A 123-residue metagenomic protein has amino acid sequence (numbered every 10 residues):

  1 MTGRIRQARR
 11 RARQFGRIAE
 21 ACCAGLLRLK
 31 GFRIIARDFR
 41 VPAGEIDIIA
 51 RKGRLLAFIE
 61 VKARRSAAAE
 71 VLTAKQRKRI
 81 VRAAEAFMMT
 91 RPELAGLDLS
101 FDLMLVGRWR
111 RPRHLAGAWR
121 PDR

Functional and structural regions predicted by a protein language model:
M1-R37: Acidic-basic catalytic patches of nuclease active cores, encompassing PD-(D/E)XK and other metal-cofactor nuclease
L27, I46-A68, I80: Conserved catalytic cores of phosphodiester-cleaving nucleases, focusing on short active-site segments
R33, L56, D98: Hydrophobic "anchor" residues on beta-strands that sit immediately upstream of conserved functional sites
F39, K62, A118: Residues forming the ATP-binding cleft of Hanks-type serine/threonine protein kinase domains
P42-E45, W109: Short acidic/glycine-enriched loop/turn segments that link adjacent beta-strands
R65-T90: Mg2+/Mn2+-dependent nuclease catalytic core
R91-R123: Domain-level recognition of nuclease-like catalytic cores that cleave nucleotide substrates
